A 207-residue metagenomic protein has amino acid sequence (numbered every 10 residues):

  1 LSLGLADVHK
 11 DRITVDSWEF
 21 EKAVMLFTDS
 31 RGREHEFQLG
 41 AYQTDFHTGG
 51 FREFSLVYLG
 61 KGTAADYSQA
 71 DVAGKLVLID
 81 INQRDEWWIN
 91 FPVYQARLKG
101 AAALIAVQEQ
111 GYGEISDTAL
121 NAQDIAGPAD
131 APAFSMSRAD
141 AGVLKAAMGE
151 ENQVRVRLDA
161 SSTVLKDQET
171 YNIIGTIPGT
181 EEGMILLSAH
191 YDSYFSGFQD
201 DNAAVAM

Functional and structural regions predicted by a protein language model:
L1-G4, D29, I81, A96 (+5 more regions): Sec/Tat-exported extracytoplasmic proteins
L1-L76: Noncatalytic luminal/extracellular "stalk/propeptide" segments of secretory-pathway proteins
L3-L5, V72-V77, K99-L104, Q153 (+1 more regions): Loop/turn elements at helix/coil->beta-strand transitions in domains of secreted/extracellular proteins
S17-E21, E86-N90, Y112-A119, F195-G197: Extracytoplasmic/secreted cell-surface and envelope-processing proteins
H35-Q69, A122-Q199: Soluble metallo-hydrolase cores and metallopeptidase-like ectodomains found primarily in the secretory/periplasmic
G62-G113: A conserved hydrophobic secondary-structure block that centers on an alpha-helix together with its immediately flanking
N90-Y94, L98, G142, A146 (+1 more regions): Solvent-exposed, polar/charged alpha-helical surfaces in well-ordered, non-transmembrane soluble domains, broadly
Q199-M207: Active-site alpha-helical elements of protease catalytic centers
